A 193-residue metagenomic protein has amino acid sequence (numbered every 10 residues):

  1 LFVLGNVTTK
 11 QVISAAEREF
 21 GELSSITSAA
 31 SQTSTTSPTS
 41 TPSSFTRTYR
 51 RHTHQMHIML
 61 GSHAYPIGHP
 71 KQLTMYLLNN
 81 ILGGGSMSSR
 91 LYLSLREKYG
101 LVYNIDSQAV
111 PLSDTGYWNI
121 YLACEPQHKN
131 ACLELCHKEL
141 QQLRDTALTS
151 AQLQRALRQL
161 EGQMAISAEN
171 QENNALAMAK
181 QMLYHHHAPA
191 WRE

Functional and structural regions predicted by a protein language model:
L1-A29, T48, I58-M59, A64-P66 (+3 more regions): Charge-rich, well-structured scaffold segments of protease-associated domains
T27-P42: Threonine-centered tandem repeat motifs in low-complexity domains
T41-P42, L73-M75: Flexible glycine/proline-enriched surface loops and loop-helix/loop-strand junctions
P42-R51: Short amphipathic
S86: Conserved phosphate-interacting/catalytic interface
Y92: Phosphate-proximal small/polar/acidic motifs at interfaces that engage nucleotide phosphates, polyphosphates
